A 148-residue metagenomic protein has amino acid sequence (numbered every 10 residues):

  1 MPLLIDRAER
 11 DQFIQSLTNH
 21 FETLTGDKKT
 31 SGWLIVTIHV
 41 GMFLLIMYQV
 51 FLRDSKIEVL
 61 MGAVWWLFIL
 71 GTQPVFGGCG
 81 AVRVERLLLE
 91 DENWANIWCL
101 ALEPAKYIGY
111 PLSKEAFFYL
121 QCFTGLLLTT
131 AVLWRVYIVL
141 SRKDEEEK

Functional and structural regions predicted by a protein language model:
P2-L44: Cytosolic-side membrane-entry/anchor segment at the start of a transmembrane helix
V36-M47, Q121-T129: Core segments of transmembrane alpha-helices that mediate helix-helix packing or line hydrophobic substrate/ligand
I46-D54: Hydrophobic alpha-helical transmembrane segments
K56-R86: Hydrophobic alpha-helical membrane-embedded segments
L89-K114: Extracytosolic (periplasmic/ER-lumenal) interhelical loops and adjacent juxtamembrane/interface segments of multi-pass
Y107-T129: Individual transmembrane alpha-helix segments
L128-K143: Membrane-water interface at the C-terminal end of transmembrane alpha helices
E147-K148: Non-transmembrane, juxtamembrane loop and terminal tail segments of multi-pass eukaryotic membrane proteins
